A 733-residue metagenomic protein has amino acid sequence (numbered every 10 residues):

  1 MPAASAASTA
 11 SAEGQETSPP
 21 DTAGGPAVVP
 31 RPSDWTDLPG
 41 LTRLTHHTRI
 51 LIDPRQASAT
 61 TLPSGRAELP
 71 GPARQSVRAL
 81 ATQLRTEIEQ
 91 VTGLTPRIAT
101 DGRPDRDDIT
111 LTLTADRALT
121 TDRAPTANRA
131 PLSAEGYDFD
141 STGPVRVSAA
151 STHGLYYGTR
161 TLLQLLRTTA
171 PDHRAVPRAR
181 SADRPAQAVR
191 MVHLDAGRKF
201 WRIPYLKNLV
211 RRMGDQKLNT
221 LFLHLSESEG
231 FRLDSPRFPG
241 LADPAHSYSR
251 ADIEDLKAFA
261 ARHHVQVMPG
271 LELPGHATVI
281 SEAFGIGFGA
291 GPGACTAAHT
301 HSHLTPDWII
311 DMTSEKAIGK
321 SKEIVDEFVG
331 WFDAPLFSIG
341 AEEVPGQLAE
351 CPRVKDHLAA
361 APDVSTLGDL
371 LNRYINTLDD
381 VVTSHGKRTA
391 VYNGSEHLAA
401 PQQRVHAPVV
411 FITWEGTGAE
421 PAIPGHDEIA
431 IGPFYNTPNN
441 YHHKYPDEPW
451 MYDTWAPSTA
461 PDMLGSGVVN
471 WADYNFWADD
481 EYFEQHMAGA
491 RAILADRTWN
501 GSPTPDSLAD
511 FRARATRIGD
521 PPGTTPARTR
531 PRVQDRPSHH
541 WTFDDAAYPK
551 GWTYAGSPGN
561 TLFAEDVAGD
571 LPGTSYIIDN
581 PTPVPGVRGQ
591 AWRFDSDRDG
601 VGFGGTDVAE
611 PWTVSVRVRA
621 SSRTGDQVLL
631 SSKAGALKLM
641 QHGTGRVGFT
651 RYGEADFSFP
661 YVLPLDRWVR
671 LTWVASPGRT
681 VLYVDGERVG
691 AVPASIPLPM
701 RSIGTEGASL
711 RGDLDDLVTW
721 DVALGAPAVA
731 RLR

Functional and structural regions predicted by a protein language model:
P19-Q187, W499-S502, D506, A515: Contiguous, structured surface segment used for ligand recognition
A130-L336, P352: Feature activates predominantly on carbohydrate-active enzymes
P531-D597, V729-R733: Extracytoplasmic low-complexity segments
F603, V614, G625-G648: Glycan-recognition/cleft segments
G643, V689-D716: Flexible glycan-contacting loops in extracellular carbohydrate-active proteins
G648-R670, G690-A691, P697: Short, aromatic/His-centered strand-loop micro-motif at the edge of beta-sheets
R667-V681: Localized edge beta-strand/strand-to-loop motifs within extracellular or lumenal beta-rich domains
D716-R733: Extended recognition patches within non-cytosolic domains
